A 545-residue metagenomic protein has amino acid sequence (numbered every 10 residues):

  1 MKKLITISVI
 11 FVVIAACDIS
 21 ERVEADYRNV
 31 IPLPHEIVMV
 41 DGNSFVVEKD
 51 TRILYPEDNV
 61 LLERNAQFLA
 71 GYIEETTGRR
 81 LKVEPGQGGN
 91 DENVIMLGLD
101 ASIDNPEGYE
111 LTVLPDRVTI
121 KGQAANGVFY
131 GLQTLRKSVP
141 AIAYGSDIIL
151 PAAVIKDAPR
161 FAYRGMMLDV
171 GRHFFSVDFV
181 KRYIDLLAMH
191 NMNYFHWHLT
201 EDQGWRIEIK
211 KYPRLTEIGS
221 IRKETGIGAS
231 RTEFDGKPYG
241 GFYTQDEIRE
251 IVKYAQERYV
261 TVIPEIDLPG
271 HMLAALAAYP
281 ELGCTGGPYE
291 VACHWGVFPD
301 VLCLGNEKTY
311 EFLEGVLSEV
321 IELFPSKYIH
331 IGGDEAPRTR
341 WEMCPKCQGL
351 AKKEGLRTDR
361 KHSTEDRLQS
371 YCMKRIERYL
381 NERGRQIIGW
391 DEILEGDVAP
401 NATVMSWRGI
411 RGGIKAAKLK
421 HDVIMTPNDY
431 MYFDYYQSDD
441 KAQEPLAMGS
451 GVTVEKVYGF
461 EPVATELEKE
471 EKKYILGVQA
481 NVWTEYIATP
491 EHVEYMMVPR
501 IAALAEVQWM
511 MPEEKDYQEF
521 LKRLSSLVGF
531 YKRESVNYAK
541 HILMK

Functional and structural regions predicted by a protein language model:
M1-Y27: Bacterial Sec-dependent N-terminal signal peptides
C17-A162, N381-L394, V398, S525-V536 (+1 more regions): Acidic, contiguous N-terminal accessory segments
L61-L62, F174-S176, D202-E208, P269-A275 (+6 more regions): Flexible loop/turn segments at secondary-structure boundaries
R80, N193-Y194, T261, Q386 (+2 more regions): Residue-level detector of anion-binding/catalytic polar loops
S102-E311, G315-Y328, C344, R375 (+4 more regions): Feature activates predominantly on carbohydrate-active enzymes
A275-E281, T285, E290-A402, W407-K415: Active-site neighborhood of glycoside hydrolase catalytic domains
Q386-A402, W407-K545: Flexible, acidic glycine-rich loops studded with aromatic residues
